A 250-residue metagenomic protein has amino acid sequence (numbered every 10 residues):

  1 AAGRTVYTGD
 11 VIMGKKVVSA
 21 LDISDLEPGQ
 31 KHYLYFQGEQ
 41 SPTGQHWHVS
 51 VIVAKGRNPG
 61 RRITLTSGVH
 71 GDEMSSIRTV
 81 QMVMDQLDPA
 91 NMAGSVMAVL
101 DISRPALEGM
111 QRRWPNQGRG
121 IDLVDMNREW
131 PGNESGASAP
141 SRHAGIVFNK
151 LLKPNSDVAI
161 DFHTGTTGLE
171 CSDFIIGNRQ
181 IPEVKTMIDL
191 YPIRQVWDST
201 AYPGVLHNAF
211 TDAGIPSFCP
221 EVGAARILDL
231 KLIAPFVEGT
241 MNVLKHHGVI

Functional and structural regions predicted by a protein language model:
A2-I250: Structured catalytic-domain cores with a bias toward divalent-metal coordination
